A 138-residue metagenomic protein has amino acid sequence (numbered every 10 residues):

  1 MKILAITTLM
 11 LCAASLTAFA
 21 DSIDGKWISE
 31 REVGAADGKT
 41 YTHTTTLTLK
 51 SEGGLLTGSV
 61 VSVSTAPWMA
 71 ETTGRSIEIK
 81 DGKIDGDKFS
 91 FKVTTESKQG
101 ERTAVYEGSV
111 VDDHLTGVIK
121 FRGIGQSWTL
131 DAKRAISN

Functional and structural regions predicted by a protein language model:
M1-A5: Positively charged n-region of N-terminal signal peptides that target proteins for export
T7-S15: Bacterial N-terminal signal peptides
L16-A20: Sec/Tat signal peptide C-region and signal peptidase I cleavage site
D21-V110, T116-N138: Central antiparallel beta-sheet cores of small beta-barrel/beta-sandwich binding domains
